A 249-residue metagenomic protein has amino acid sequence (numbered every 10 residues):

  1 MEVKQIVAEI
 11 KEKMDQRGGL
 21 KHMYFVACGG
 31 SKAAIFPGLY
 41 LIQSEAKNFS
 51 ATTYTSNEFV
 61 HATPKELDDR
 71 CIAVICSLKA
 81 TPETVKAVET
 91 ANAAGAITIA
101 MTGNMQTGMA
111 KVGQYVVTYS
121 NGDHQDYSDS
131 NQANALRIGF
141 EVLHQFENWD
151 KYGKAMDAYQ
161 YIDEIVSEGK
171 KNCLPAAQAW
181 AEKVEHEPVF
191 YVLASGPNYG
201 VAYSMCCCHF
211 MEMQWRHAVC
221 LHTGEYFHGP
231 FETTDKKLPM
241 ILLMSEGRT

Functional and structural regions predicted by a protein language model:
M1-H22, D123, F140-L221: Active-site phosphate/pyrophosphate-binding segments
V3-I6, E12, Q43, S56 (+5 more regions): Generic structural signal for short, flexible, solvent-exposed coil/loop and linker residues
M14-D15, H61-D68, G229-K236: Short amphipathic alpha-helix with an adjacent loop that forms part of the alpha/beta core around
G19-G153, A158, S195, L243-T249: Glycine-rich phosphate-binding loops that contact phosphosugars or nucleotide phosphates
I42, H61, S128, A135 (+8 more regions): A sequence-level detector of short, solvent-exposed, charge-rich linear segments
R70-A73, D163-P175, K236-L242: Short, charged low-complexity intrinsically disordered segments located at boundaries of structured domains
Y199-T249: Internal helical hairpin/lid segments
